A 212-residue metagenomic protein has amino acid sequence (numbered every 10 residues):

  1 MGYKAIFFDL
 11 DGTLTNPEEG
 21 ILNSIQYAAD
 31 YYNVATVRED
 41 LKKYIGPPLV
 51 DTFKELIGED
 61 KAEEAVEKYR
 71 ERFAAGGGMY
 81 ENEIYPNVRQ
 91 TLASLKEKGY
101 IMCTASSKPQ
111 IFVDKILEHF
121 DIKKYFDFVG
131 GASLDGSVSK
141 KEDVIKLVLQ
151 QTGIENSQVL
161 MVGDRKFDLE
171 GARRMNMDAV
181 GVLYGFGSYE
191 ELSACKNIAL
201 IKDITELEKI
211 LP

Functional and structural regions predicted by a protein language model:
G2-Q90, S94, K98: N-terminal helical cap/lid subdomain that shapes the substrate entry/recognition surface in HAD-like hydrolases
A5, K140-L169: Conserved Lys-Pro-Asp/Glu-containing loop-to-beta segment of HAD-superfamily phosphomonoesterases, centered on
A35, I122-D127, E155, I201: Conserved H-loop
D40-L41, K123-V138: A short, structured active-site edge motif that brings together acidic residues
V88-L117: Substrate-recognition element of Asp-dependent hydrolases with the DxDx(T/V) motif
R89-E97, L149, L169-R173: Surface-exposed amphipathic alpha-helices with a cationic face
M161-A199: Acidic, Mg2+-coordinating phosphoryl-transfer loop and its flanking beta/alpha structural elements, shared across
